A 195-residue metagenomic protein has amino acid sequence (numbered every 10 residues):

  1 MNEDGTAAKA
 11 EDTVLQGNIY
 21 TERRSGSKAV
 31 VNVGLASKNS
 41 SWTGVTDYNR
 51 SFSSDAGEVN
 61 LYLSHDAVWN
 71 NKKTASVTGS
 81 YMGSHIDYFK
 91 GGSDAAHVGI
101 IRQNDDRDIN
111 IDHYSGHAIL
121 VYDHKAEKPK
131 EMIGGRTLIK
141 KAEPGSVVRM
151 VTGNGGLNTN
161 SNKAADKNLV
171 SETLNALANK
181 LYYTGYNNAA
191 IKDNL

Functional and structural regions predicted by a protein language model:
M1-E11: Long, internal scaffold/assembly segments composed of regular secondary structure
Q16, T21-N194: Extracellular beta-strand/loop-rich repeat segments of large surface/secreted proteins
